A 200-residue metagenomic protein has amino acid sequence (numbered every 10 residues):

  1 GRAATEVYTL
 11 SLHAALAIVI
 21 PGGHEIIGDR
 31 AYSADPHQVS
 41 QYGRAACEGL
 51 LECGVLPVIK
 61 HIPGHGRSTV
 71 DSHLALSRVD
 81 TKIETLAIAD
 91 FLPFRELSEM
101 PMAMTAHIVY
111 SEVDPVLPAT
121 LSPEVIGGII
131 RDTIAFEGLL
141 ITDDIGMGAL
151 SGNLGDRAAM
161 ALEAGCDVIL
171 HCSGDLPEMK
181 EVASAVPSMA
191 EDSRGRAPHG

Functional and structural regions predicted by a protein language model:
G1-R2, S33, S173: Conserved aromatic
G1-T9, A14: Positively charged, low-complexity/disordered segments
A15-L16, S173: Glycine-rich, histidine-containing beta strand-loop boundary motifs that form or position
L16-I26: Short, conserved phosphate-binding/catalytic loop or strand-edge motifs used in phosphoryl-/nucleotidyl-transfer
D29-D35: Second-shell loop/turn segments in exported
Q38-R196: Second-shell residues forming the walls of enzyme active-site clefts
P198-G200: A short, charged, Gly/Pro-tolerant segment at domain boundaries
